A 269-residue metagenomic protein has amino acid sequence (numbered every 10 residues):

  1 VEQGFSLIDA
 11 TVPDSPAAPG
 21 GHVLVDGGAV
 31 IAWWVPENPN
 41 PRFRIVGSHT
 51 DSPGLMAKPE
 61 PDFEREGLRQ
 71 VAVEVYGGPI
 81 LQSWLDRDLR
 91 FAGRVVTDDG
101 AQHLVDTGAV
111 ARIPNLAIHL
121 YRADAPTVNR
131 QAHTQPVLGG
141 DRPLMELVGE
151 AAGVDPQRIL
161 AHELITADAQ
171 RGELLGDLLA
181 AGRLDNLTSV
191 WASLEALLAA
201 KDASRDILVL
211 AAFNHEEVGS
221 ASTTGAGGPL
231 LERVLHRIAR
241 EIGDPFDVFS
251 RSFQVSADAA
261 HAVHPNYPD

Functional and structural regions predicted by a protein language model:
V1-D269: N-terminal hydrophobic/helix-forming segments and targeting peptides
